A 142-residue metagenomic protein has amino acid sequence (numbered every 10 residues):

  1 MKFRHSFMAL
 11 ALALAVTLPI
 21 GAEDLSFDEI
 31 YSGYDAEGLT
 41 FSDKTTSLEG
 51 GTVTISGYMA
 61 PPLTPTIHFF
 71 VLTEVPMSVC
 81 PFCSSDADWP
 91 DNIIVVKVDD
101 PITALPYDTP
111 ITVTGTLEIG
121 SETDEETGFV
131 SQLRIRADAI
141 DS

Functional and structural regions predicted by a protein language model:
M1-M8: Bacterial N-terminal signal peptides that target proteins for export
A9-T17: Bacterial N-terminal signal peptides
G21-S142: OB-fold and OB-like single-stranded nucleic-acid-recognition modules and their adjacent interaction interfaces
